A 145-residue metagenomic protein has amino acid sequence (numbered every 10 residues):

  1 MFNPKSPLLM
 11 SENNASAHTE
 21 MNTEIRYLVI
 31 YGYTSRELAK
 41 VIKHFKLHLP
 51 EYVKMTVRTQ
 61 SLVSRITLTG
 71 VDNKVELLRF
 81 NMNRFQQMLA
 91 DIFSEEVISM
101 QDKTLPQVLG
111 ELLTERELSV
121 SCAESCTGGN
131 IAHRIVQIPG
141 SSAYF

Functional and structural regions predicted by a protein language model:
M1-F145: Non-catalytic beta/alpha edge segments that cap or flank active sites
